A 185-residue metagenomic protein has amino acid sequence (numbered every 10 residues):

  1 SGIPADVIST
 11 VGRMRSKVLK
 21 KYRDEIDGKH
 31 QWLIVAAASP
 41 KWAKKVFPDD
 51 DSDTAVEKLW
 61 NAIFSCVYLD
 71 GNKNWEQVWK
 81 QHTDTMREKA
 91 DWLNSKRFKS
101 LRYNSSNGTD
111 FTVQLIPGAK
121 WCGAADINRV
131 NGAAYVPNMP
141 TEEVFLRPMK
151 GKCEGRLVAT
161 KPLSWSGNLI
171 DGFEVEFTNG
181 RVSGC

Functional and structural regions predicted by a protein language model:
S1-E154: Active-site bordering "gate/hinge" segments that shape substrate access to catalytic or cofactor-binding pockets
R147-C185: Long, well-ordered mid-to-C-terminal structural blocks that present hydrophobic/aromatic surfaces
